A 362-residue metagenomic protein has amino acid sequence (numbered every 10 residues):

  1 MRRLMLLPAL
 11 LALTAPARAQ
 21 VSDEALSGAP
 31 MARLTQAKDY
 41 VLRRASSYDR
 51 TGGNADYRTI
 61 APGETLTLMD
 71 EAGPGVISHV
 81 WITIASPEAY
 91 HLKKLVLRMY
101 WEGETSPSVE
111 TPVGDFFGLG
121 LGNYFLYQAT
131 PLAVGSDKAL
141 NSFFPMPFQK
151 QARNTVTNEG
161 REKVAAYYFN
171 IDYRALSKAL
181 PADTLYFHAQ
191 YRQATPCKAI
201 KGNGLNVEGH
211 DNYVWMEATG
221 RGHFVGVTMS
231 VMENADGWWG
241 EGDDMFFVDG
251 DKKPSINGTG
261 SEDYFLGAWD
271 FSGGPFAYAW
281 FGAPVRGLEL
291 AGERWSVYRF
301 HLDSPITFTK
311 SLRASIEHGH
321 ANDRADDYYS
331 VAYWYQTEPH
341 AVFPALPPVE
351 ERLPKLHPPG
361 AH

Functional and structural regions predicted by a protein language model:
M1-R2: N-terminal secretory signal peptides that target proteins for export/translocation
M5-T14: Bacterial N-terminal signal peptides
A15-A19: Sec/Tat signal peptide C-region and signal peptidase I cleavage site
Q20-H362: Beta-strand-centric surfaces of beta-sandwich/beta-rich domains
